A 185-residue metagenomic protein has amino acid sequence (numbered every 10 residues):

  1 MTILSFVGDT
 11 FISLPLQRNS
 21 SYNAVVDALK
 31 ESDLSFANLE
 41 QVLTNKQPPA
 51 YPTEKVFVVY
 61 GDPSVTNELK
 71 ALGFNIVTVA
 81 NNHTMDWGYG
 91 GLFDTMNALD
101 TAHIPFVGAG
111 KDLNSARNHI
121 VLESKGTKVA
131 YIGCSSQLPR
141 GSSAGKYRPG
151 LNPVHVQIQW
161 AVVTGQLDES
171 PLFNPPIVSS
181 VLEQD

Functional and structural regions predicted by a protein language model:
M1-D185: Acidic, metal/ion-coordinating pockets
